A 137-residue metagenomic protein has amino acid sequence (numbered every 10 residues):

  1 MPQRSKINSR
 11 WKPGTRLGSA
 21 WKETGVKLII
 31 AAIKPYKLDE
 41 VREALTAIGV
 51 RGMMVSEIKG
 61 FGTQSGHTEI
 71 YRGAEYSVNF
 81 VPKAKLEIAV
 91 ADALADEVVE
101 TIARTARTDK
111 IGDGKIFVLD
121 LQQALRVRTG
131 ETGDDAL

Functional and structural regions predicted by a protein language model:
P2-L137: Positively charged, small/polar-rich N-terminal and surface patches that mediate targeting and assembly and bind
